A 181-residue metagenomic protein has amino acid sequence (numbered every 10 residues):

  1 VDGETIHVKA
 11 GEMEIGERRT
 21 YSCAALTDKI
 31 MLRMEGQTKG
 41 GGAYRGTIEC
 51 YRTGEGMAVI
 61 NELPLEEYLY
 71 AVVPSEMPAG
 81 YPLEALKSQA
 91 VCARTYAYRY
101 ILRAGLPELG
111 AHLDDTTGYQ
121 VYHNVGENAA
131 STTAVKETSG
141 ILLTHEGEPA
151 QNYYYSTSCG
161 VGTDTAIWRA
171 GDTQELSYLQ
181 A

Functional and structural regions predicted by a protein language model:
V1-A181: Conserved, single-site charged/polar hotspot
